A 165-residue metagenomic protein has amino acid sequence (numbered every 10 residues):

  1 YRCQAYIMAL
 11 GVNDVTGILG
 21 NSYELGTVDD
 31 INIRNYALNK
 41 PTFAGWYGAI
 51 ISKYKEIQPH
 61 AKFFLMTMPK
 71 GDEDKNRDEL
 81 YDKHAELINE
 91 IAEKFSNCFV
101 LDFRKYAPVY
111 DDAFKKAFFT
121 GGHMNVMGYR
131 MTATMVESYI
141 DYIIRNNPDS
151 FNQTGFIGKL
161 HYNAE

Functional and structural regions predicted by a protein language model:
Y1-N39, G71: Oxyanion-hole/transition-state-stabilizing segment in secreted/luminal serine hydrolases and related acyltransferases
Y1-R2, I57, E93-K94: Extracellular/periplasmic catalytic domains that process cell-envelope and extracellular macromolecules
Q4-A9, K62-T67, F99-D102: Structural recognition of the beta-strand scaffold that forms the well-ordered cores of secreted hydrolase catalytic
A9, D14-V15, G45-I50, A164-E165: A short, hydrophobic secondary-structure junction motif
V12-N13, G48-K83: Active-site segments of SGNH/GDSL-like serine hydrolases that catalyze O-acetyl group transfer/hydrolysis on lipids
N35-W46, L80: Alpha-helix N-cap/loop-to-helix boundary motif
P41-G48, S52, R130, T134: Amphipathic, non-transmembrane alpha-helical secondary structure
M68-E165: Catalytic His-Asp segment of secreted/periplasmic serine-dependent ester chemistry enzymes
